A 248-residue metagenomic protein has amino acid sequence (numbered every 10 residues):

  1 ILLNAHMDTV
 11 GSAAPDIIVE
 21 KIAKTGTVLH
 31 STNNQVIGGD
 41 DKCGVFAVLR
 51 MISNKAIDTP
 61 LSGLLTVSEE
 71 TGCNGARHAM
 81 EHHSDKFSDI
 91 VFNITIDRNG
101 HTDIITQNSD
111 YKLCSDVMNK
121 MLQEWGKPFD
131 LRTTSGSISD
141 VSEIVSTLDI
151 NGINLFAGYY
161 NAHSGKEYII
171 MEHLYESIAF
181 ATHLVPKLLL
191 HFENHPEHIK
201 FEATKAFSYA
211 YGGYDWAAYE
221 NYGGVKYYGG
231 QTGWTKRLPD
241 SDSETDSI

Functional and structural regions predicted by a protein language model:
I1-P60, L65: Active-site metal-coordination/substrate-binding segment of hydrolases, especially metallo-dependent peptidases
L2-N4, V91-N93, G152-N154: Short glycine-aspartate micro-motif
A13, V45-F46, C73-N74, I138-V141 (+1 more regions): Short glycine/serine/threonine-rich phosphate/pyrophosphate-binding segments that cradle anionic phosphate groups
V36-I37, D41-D116, T133, W216: Acidic/histidine-rich catalytic neighborhood of metal-dependent amide-processing enzymes
S53-P60, E69, S84, Q123-K127 (+3 more regions): Generic secondary-structure signature for well-ordered alpha-helical cores
I105-D149, R237: An extended, acidic, His-containing surface patch that forms the Zn2+-binding/catalytic region of metallohydrolases
L131-S177: Zn-dependent metallopeptidase/amidohydrolase metal-coordination segment
N161-G229, G233-P239, E244, I248: His/Asp/Glu-rich mid-to-C-terminal helical/loop segments that flank catalytic regions of hydrolases
